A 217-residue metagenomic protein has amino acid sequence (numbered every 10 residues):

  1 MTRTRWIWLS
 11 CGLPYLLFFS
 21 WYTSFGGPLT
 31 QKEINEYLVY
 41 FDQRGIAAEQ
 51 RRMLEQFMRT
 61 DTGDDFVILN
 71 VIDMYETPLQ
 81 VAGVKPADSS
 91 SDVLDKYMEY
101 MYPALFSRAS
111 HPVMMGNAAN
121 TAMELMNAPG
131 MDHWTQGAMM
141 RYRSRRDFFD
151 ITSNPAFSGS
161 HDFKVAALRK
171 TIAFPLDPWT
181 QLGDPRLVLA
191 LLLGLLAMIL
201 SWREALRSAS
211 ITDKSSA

Functional and structural regions predicted by a protein language model:
T2-W134, D177-A217: Short S/T/G/P-rich N-terminal loop/turn motif that feeds into the first structured element of a domain
E124-P175: Extracytoplasmic/lumenal ectodomains and periplasmic regions of secretory and membrane proteins
